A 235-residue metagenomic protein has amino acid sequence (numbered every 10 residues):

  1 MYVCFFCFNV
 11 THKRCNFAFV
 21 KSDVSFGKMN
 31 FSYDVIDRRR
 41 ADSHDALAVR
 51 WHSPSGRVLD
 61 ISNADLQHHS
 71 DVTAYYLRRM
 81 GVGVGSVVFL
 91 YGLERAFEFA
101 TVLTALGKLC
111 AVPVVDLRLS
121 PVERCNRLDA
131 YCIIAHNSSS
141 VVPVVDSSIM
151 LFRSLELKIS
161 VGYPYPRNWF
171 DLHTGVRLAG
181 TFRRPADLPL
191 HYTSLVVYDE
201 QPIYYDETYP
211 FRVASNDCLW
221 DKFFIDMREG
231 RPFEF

Functional and structural regions predicted by a protein language model:
F5-T11, S25-V49: A short N-terminal helical cap/helix-turn-helix that marks the beginning of AMP-binding/adenylate-forming
F19, D23-F26, F223-F224: Active-site diphosphate/adenylate-binding microenvironment
R40, L106, C125, I149-F152 (+1 more regions): A generic structural signal for well-ordered alpha-helical segments
D45, V49-T104, V122, T174 (+1 more regions): Conserved AMP-binding/adenylate-forming core of the ANL superfamily
S55-G56, C132-F233: ANL superfamily adenylate-forming
G83, R127-Y131: Active-site charged/polar residues at nucleotide-handling catalytic sites that mediate phosphoryl, nucleotidyl
V87-Y91, S194, E234: Short, well-ordered beta-strand segments
L93-L119, Y131-C132, F224-E234: A short helix-loop-beta submotif of the ANL/AMP-binding
